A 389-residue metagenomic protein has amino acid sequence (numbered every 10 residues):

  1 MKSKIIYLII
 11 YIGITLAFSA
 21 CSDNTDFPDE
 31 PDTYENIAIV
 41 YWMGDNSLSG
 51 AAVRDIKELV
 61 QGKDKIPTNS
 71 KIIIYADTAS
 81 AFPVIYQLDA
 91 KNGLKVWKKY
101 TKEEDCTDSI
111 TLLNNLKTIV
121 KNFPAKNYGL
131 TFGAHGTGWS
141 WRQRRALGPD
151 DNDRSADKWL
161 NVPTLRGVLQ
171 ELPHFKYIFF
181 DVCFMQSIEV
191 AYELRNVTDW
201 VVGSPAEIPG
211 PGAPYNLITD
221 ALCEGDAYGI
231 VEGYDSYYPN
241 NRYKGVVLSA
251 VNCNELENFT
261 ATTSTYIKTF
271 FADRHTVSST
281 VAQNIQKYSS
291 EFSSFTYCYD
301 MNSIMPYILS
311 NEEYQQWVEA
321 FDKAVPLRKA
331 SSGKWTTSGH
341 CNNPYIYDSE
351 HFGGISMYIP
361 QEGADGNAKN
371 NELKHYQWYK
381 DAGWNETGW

Functional and structural regions predicted by a protein language model:
M1-S19: Sec-dependent bacterial lipoprotein signal peptides
I14-I37, I359-Q361: Bacterial Sec-dependent N-terminal signal peptides
N24, P31, K117, N122 (+2 more regions): Terminal, contiguous helix-loop blocks that mediate binding/assembly
T25-D77: Acidic/polar, low-complexity intrinsically disordered N-terminal segments immediately downstream of a Sec signal
I37-W42, K71-A76, Y128-F132, K176-F180 (+2 more regions): Structural recognition of the beta-strand scaffold that forms the well-ordered cores of secreted hydrolase catalytic
M43-D45, A51-G62, S109-T118, S187-I188 (+1 more regions): Short alpha-helical segments and helix-capping/turn motifs at coil-helix boundaries
N46-G50, F82-P83, A364-K369: Short, solvent-exposed loop/turn elements at domain surfaces
I72-Y128, F132-A134, W139-S140, R144-D157: Substrate-binding cleft of extracellular glycoside hydrolase catalytic domains
